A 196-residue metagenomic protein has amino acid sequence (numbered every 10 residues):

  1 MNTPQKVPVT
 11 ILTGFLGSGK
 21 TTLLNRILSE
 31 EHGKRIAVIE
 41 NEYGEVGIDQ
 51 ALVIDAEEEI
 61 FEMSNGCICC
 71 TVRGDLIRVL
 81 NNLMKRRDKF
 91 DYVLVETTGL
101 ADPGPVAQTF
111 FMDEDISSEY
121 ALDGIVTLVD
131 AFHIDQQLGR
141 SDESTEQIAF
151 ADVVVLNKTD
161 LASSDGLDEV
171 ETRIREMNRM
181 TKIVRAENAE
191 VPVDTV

Functional and structural regions predicted by a protein language model:
N2-T13, S18, T22-D142: Nucleotide-state-sensitive switch-loop elements of NTP-binding domains
N2-T3, E146, V153, L161-V196: C-terminal accessory "lid"/substrate-recognition subdomains
H32, D88, A149, N178-R179: Short conserved AdoMet
N41-Y43, T159, N188: Short, ordered loop/turn segments at secondary-structure junctions
D75, V79, P105-T109, Q147-F150 (+1 more regions): Alpha-helical scaffold elements adjacent to nucleotide-binding pockets in ATP/GTP-utilizing enzyme cores
V95-T97, V154-L161: Flexible, glycine/proline-enriched loop segments at strand-loop-helix junctions that form or flank small-ligand binding
D123-G124, N157, T181: Generic beta-strand structural signal
D135-F150, V154-L156: Flexible active-site lid/hinge loop adjacent to a nucleotide/diphosphate and Mg2+-phosphate binding pocket
